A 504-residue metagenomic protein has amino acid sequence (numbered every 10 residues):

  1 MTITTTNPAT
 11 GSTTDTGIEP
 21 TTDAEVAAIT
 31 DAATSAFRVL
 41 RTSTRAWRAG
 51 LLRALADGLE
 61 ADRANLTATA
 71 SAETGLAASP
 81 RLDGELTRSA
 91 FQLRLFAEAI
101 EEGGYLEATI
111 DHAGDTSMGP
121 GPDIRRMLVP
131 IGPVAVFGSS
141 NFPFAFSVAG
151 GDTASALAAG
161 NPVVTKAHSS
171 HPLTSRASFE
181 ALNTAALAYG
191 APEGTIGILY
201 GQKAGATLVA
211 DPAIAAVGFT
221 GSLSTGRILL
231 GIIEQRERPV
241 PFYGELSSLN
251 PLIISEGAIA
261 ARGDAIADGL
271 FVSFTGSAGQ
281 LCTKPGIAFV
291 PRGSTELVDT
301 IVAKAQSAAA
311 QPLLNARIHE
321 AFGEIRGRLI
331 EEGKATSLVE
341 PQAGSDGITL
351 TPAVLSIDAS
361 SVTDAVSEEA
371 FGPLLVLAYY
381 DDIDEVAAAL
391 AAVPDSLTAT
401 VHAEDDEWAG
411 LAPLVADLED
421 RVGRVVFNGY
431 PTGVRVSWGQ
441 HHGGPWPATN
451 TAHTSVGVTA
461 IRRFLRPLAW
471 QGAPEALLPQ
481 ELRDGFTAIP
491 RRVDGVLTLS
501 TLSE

Functional and structural regions predicted by a protein language model:
M1-P122: N-terminal Rossmann-like NAD(P)+-binding subdomain of aldehyde/semialdehyde dehydrogenases
T10-G17, G190, V290, V298 (+2 more regions): Conserved C-terminal structural/oligomerization subdomain of aldehyde/semialdehyde dehydrogenase
G11, R48, A70, G160 (+6 more regions): Residue-level signal for inorganic ion chemistry
E25, K203-A204, E385: Short acidic active-site motifs
F37, R41, A56-R63, T67-A70 (+18 more regions): Structural signal for hydrophobic packing residues in well-ordered secondary-structure cores of soluble enzyme domains
E60, Y105-V272, S503: Rossmann-like NAD(P) dinucleotide-binding subdomain of oxidoreductase/dehydrogenase enzymes
A181-T184, T225-S361: ALDH superfamily catalytic-core signature
D211-A215, E256-R262, R326-G327, L350-A353 (+2 more regions): Short, surface-exposed amphipathic charged segments that create phosphate/polyanion-binding patches used for binding
